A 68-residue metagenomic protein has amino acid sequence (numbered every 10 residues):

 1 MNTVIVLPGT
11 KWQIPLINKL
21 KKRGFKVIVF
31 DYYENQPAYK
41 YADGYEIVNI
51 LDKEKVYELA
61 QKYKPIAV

Functional and structural regions predicted by a protein language model:
M1-V68: ATP-binding N-terminal substructure of ATP-dependent carboxylate-amine bond-forming enzymes
